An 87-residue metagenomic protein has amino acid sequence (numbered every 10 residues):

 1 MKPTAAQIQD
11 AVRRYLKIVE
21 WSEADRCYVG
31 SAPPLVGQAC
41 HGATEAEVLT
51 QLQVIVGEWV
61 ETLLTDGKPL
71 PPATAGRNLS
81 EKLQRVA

Functional and structural regions predicted by a protein language model:
M1-K17, A46, T50-A87: Short, charged, surface-exposed hinge/linker loops at domain edges that act as mobile lids or interdomain connectors
Y15, Y28, Q38-C40: Structural detector for hydrophobic anchor residues on beta-strands
V19-P33: Short aromatic-glycine-(Arg/Gly/Cys) micro-motifs in beta-strand/loop hairpins
P34-V36, L52: Generic helix-packing signal
V36-E47: A short, exposed loop/beta-hairpin motif centered on an aromatic-Gly-Thr core
